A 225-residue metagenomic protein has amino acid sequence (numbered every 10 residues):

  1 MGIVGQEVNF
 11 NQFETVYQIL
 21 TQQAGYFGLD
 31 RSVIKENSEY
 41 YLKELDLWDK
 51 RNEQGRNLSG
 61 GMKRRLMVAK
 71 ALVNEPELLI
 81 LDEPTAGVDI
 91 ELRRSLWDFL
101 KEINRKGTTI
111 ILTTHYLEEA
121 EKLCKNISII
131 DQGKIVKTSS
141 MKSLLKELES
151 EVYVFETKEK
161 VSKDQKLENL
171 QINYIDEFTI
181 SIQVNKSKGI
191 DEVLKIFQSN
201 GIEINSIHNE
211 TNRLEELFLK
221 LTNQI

Functional and structural regions predicted by a protein language model:
Q12-Y26: Q-loop/switch helix immediately C-terminal to the Walker
T21, G25, S32-K50: Conserved ABC ATPase "signature" region
Q54-L58: Conserved ABC ATPase signature
V68: Hydrophobic anchor residue at the start of the ABC signature
V73-E77: A short, proline-enriched helix->beta-strand linker immediately N-terminal to the Walker B motif in ABC-type P-loop
L79-D82: Catalytic Walker B motif of ABC-type/P-loop ATPase nucleotide-binding domains
W97-V184: ABC transporter nucleotide-binding domain
S150-I225: Short, charged/small-residue-rich alpha-helical element at the C-terminal edge of ABC transporter nucleotide-binding
